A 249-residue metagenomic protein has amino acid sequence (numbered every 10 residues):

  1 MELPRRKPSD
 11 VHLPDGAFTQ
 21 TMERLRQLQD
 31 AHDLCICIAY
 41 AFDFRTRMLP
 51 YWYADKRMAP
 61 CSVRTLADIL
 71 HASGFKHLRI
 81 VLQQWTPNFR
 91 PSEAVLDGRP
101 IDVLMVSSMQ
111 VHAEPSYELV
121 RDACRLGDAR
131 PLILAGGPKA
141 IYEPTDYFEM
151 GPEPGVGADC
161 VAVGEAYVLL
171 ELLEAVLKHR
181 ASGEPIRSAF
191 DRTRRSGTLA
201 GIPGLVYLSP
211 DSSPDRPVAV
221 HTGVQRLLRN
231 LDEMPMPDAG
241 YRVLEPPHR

Functional and structural regions predicted by a protein language model:
M1-Q20: Helix-enriched interaction subdomains in cytosolic or periplasmic regions, typified by TIR/SEFIR signaling/NADase cores
G16-K56: Short glycine-rich His-centered loop
A17, M58, S62, H112-P115 (+1 more regions): Soluble or luminal CAZymes and related metallo-dependent hydrolases
C37-F42, L70, L78-R79: Eukaryote-specific, low-hydrophobicity, charge-rich regions
D55-H71: Short catalytic helix/loop segments, enriched in acidic residues and glycine and frequently bearing histidine
M58, R216-A219, R229-R249: Radical SAM [4Fe-4S] cluster-binding motif and immediate context
I69, H77-V224: Glycine-rich beta-alpha loop elements in corrinoid/cobalamin-binding modules across cobalamin-dependent enzymes
